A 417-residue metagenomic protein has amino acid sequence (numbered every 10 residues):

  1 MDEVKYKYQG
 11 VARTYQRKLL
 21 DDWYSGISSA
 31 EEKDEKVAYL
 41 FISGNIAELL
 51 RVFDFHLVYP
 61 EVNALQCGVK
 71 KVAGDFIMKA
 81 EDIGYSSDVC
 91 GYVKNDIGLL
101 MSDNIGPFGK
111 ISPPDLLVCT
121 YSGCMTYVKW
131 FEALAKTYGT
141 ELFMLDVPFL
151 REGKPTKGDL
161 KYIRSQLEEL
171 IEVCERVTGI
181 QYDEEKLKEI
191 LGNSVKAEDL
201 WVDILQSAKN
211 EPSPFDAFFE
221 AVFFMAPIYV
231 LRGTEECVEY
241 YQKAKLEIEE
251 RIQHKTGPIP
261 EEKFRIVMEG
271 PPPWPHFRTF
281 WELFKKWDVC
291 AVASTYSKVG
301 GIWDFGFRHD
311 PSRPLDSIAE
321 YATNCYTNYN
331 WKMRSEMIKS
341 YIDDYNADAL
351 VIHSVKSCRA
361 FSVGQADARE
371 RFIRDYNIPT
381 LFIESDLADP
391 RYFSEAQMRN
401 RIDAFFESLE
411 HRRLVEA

Functional and structural regions predicted by a protein language model:
M1-V37, R164, E168-A291, T295-K298 (+2 more regions): A charged, amphipathic alpha-helical module
E32, R51-A80, P271-M337: Redox- and metal-dependent alpha/beta enzyme cores, enriched for Fe-S-associated oxidoreductases and cofactor-handling
V37-C90, K94-K110, W130-F131: An N-terminal, globular interaction/scaffold subdomain
L99, D103, P107-S207: Internal, well-ordered alpha/beta segment that forms a basic, Gly-enriched binding/recognition surface
D103-G106, Y329-N346, V363-D367: A short, acidic, amphipathic alpha-helical segment used as a generic capping/interface helix at domain edges
P114, I342, N346-V351: Proline-aspartate-enriched helix->loop->beta-strand connector
C124-K129, C358-G364: Glycine/threonine-rich flexible loop motifs
A366-A417: Peripheral docking tails and interdomain loops at the edges of cofactor- or intermediate-handling domains
